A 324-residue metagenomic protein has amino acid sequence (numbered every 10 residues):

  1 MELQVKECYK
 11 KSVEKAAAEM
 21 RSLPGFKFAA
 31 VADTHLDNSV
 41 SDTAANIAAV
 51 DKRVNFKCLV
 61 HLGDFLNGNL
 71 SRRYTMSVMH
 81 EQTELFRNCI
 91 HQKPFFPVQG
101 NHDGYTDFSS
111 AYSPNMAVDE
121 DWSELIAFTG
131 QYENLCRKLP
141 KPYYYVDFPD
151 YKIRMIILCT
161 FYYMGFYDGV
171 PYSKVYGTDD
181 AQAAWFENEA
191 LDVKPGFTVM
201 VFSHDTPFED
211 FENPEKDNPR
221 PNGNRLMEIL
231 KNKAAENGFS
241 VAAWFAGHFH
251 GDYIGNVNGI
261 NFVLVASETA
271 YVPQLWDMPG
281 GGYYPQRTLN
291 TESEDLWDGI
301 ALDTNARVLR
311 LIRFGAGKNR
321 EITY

Functional and structural regions predicted by a protein language model:
M1-M76: N-terminal active-site segment of His-dependent metallophosphoesterases
E2-L3, S22, L289-Y324: A short C-terminal boundary segment appended to hydrolase-like catalytic domains
C8-S12, S71-E187, V193, K231-S240 (+4 more regions): Extended active-site neighborhood of metal-dependent phosphoesterases/phosphodiesterases
A30-A32, L59-D64, F95-N101, M200-H204 (+2 more regions): Active-site neighborhood of phospho(di)ester-bond hydrolases with catalytic His/Asp-centered motifs
T34-D37, F65-N69, N101-T106, T160-M164 (+4 more regions): Solvent-exposed loop/turn segments at secondary-structure junctions within structured extracellular/periplasmic domains
V50-V54, D192-F197, N237-G238: Glycine-rich phosphate-binding loop signature in dinucleotide/nucleotide-binding domains
L62, L66, A190-E212: Short acidic, glycine-rich surface-loop motifs adjacent to enzyme active sites
F166-V170, P207-P221: Active-site His/acidic residue clusters
